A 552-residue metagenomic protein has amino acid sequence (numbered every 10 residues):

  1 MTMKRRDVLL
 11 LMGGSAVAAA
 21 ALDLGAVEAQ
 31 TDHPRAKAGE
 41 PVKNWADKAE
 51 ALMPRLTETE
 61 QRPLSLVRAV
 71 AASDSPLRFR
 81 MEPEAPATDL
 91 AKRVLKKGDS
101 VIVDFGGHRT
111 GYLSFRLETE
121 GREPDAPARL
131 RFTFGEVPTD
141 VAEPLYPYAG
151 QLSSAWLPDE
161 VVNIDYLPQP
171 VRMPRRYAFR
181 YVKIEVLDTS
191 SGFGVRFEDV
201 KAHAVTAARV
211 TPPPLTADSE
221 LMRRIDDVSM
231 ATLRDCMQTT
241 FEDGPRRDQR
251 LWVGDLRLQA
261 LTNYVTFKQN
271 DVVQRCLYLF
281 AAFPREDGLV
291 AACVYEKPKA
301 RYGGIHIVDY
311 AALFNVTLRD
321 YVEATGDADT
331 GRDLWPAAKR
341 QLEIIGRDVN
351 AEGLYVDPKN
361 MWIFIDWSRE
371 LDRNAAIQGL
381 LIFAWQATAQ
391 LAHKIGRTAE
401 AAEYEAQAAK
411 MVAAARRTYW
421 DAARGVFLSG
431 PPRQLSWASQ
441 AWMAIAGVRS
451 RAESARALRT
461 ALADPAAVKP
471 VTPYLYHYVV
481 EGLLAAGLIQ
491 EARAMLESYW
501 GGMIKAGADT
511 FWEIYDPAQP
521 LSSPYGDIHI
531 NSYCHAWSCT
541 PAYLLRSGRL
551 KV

Functional and structural regions predicted by a protein language model:
D7-E28: N-terminal export signals
V8, F105, P214, G425-F427 (+1 more regions): Aromatic-residue hotspot detector
A21, G135-V137, S436: Short linear Ser/Thr-Pro motifs
Q30-D243, D255, D271, A292-E296: Extracellular/oxidizing-compartment recognition motifs
D248: Phosphate-binding glycine-rich loops and their immediate beta-loop-alpha structural context
W252-T398, A402-V552: Active-site core of glycosidic bond-cleaving carbohydrate-active enzymes
